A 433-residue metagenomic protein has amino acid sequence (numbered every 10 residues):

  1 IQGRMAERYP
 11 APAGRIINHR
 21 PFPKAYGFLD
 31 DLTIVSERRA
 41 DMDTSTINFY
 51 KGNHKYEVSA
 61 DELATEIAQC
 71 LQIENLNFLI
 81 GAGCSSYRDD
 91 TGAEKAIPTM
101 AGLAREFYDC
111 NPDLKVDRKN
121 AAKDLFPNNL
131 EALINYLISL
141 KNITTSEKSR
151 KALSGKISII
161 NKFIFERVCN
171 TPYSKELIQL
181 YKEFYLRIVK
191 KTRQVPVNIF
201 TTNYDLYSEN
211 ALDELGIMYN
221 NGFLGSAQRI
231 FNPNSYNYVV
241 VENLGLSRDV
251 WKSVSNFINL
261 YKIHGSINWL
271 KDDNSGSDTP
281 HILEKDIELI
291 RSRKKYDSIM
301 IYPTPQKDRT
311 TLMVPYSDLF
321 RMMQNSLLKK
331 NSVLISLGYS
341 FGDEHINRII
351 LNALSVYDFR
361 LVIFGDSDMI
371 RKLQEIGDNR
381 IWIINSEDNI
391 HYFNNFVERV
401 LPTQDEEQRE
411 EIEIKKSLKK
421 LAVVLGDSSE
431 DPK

Functional and structural regions predicted by a protein language model:
Q2-P10, G14: Extreme N-terminal basic, low-complexity initiation segments that serve as generic localization/processing leaders
G3, F22-P23: N-terminal basic, low-structured, amphipathic or hydrophobic segments
H19, A25-F78, V250, R309-S317 (+1 more regions): SIR2/sirtuin-family catalytic core signature
A25-L212, I217-Y219: Gly/serine-rich nucleotide phosphate-binding loop at the start of the catalytic core of nucleotide/ADP-ribose-handling
A82, T202, G265, Y339 (+1 more regions): Cofactor-binding loop segments of dinucleotide-utilizing enzymes, especially the Rossmann-like FAD- and NAD(P)+-binding
Y87-D89, S208-N210, W269-D273, H345 (+1 more regions): Short helix/loop capping segments that flank catalytic or ligand/cofactor-binding pockets
P127-N129, K191-S298: Extended, H/D-rich, highly charged conserved domains that either
G276-K329: Acidic, metal/cofactor-coordinating or nucleic-acid-engaging core segments within structured domains
